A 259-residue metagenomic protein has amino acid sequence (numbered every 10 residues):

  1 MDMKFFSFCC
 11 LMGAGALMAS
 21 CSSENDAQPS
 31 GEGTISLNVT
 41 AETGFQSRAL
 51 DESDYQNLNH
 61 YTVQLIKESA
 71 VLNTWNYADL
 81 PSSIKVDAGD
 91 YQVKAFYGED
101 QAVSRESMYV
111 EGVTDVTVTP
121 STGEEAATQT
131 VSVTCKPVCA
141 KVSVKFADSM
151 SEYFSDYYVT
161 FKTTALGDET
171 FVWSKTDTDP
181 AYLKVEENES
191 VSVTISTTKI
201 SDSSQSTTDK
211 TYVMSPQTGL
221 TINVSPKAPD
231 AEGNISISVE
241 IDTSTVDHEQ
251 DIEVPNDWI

Functional and structural regions predicted by a protein language model:
M1-A19: Sec-dependent bacterial lipoprotein signal peptides
L11, P81-S82: Alpha-helical interaction segments
C21-N76, S83-I259: Extracytoplasmic cysteine-anchoring/structural motifs
